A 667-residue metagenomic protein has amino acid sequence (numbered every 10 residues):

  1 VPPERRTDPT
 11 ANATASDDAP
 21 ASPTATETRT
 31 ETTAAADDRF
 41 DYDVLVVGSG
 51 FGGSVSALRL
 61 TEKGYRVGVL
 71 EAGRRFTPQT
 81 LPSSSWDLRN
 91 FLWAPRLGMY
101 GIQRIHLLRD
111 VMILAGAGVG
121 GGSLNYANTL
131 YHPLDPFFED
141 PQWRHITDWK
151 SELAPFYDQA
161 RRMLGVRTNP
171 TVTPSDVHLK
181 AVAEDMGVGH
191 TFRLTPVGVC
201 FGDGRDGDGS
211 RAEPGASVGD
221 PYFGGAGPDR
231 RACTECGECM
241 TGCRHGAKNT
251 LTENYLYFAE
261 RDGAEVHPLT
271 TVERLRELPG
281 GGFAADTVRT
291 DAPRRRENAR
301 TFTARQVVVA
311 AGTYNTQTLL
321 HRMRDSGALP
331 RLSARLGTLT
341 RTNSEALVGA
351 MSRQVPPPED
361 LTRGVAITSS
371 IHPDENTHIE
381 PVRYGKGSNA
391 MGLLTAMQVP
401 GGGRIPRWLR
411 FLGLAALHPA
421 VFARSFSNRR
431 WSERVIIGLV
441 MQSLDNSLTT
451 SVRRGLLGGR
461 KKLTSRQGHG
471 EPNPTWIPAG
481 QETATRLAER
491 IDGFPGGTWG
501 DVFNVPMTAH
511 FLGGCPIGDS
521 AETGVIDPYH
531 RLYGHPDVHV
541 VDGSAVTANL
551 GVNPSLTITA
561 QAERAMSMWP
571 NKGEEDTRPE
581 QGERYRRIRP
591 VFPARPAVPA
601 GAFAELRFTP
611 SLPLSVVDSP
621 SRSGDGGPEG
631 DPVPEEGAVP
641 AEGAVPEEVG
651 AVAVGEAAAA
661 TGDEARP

Functional and structural regions predicted by a protein language model:
V1-V44, E62-K63, E574-G624: Extreme N-terminal leader/targeting segments of oxidoreductases
A13, P628, P634, A638-P640 (+2 more regions): Intrinsically disordered, low-complexity proline-rich tandem-repeat tracts
D41, Y100, C236-C239, I436-L439 (+1 more regions): A glycine-rich dinucleotide-binding beta-alpha-beta segment and adjacent secondary-structure elements that constitute
Y42-V69: N-terminal Rossmann-like FAD-binding beta1-loop-alpha1 element of flavoenzymes
E62, G73-S83, H245, E253 (+6 more regions): Glycine-rich loop(s) and the adjacent beta-strand/alpha-helix scaffold that form part
L88-V172: Redox-cofactor-proximal catalytic regions of oxidoreductases
L107, G122, Y126, I146 (+10 more regions): FAD cofactor-binding and catalytic pocket of flavoenzymes
D148-L269, V502: Conserved redox-cofactor binding core of oxidoreductases
